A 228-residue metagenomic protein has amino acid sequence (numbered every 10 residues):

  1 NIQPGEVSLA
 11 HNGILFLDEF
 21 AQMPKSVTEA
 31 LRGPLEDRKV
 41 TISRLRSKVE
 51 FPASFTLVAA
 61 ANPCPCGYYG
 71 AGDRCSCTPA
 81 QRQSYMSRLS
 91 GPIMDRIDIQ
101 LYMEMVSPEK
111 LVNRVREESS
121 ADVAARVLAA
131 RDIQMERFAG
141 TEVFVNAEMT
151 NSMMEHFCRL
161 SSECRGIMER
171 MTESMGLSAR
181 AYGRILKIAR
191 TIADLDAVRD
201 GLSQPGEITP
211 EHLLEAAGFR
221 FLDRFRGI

Functional and structural regions predicted by a protein language model:
N1-L15, K48: Conserved alpha-helical scaffold flanking the Walker A/P-loop in AAA+ ATPase domains
N12, D18-E19, A30: Walker B catalytic acidic pair
L15-F16, Q22-M23, P108: Residues immediately C-terminal
S26-G227: Basic, amphipathic alpha-helical bundle interface domains used for macromolecular binding and assembly
